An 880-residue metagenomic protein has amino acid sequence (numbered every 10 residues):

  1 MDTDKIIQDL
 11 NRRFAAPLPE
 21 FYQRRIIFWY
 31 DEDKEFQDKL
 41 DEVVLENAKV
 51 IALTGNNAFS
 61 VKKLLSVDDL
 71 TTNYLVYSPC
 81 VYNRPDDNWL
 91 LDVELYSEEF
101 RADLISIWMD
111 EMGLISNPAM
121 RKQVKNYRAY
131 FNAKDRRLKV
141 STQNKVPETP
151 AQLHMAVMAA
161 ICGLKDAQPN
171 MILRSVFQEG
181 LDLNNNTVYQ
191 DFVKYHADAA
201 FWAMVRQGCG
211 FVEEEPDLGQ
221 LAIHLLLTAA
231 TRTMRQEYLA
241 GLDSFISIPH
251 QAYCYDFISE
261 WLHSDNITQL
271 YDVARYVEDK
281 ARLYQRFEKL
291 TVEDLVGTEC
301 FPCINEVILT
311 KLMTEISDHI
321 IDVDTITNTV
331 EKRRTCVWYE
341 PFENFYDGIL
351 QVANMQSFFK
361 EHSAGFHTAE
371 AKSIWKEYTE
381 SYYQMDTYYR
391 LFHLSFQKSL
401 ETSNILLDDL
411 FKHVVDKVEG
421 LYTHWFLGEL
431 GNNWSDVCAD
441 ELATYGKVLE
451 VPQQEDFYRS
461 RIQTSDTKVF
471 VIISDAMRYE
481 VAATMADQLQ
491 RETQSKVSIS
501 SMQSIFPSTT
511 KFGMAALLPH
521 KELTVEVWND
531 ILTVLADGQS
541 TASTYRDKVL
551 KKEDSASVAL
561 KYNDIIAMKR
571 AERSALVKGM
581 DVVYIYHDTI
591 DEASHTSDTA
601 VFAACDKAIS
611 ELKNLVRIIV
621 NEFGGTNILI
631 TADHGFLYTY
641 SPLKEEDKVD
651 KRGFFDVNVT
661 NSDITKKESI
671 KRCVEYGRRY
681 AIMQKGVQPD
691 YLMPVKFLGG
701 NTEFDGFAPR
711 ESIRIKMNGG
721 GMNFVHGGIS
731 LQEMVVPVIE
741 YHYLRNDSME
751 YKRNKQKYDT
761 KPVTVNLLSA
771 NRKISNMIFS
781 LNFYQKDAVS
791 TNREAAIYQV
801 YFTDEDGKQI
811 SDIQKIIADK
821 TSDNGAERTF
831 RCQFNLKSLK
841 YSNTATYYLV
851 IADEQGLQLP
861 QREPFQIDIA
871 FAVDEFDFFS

Functional and structural regions predicted by a protein language model:
M1-K468, R478-I628, A632-S880: …; additionally, a secondary subgroup of soluble metalloenzymes is captured
I472: Beta1/beta-strand and adjacent pyrophosphate-binding region of the FAD-binding site in flavoprotein oxidoreductases
